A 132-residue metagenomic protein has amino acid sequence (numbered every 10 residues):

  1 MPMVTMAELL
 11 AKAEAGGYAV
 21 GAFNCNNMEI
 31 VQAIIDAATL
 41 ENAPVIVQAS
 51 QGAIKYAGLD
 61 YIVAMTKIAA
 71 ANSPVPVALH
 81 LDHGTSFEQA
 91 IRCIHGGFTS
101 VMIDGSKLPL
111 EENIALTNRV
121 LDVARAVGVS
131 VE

Functional and structural regions predicted by a protein language model:
M1-G21: N-terminal amphipathic alpha-helix/helix-capping segment at the start of soluble metabolic enzymes
M3, E29-Q32, K55-V63, T85-R92 (+1 more regions): Active-site-adjacent beta->alpha loops and helix N-cap segments on the catalytic face of soluble alpha/beta enzymes
A11-K12, D36, I68: Surface-exposed charged/polar residues within alpha-helices that form helix-capping/stabilizing sites and interaction
A15-A19, E41-V45, S73-V77, F98-T99 (+1 more regions): Short, well-ordered coil/turn segments that N-cap beta-strands
V20-N24, V45-A49, V77-H83, V101-I103 (+1 more regions): Hydrophobic faces of well-ordered beta-strands that scaffold small-molecule active sites in alpha/beta enzyme cores
A22-L40, H80: N-terminal glycine-rich phosphate/pyrophosphate-binding loops that anchor nucleotide-derived ligands and cofactors
N24-N27, T99, N113: Asparagine-centered polar/low-complexity signal
L40-I94: Active-site cofactor/substrate anionic-group-binding motifs, chiefly glycine- and Lys/Arg-rich phosphate-binding loops
